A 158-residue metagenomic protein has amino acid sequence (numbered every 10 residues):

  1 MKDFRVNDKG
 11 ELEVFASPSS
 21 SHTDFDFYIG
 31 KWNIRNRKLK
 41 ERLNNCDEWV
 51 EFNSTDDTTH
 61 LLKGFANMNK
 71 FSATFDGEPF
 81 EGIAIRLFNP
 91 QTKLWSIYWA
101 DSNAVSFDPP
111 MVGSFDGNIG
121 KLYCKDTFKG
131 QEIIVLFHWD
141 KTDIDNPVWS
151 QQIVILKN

Functional and structural regions predicted by a protein language model:
M1-W49, D57: Amphipathic/hydrophobic helical signal segments and adjacent flexible N-terminal regions that mediate secretion
F25-Y28, I34-N44, F88-P90, N146-N158: Short beta-strand segments and strand-loop junctions that repeat across beta-rich extracellular domains
N45-P79: N-terminal leader/targeting helix
N53-T59, A73, G82-L87, P109-G113 (+3 more regions): Hydrophobic/aromatic beta-strand elements that line small-molecule binding cavities or substrate pockets in beta-rich
L62-K63, D143-D145: Residue-level recognition of beta-strand termini and adjacent short loop/turns
N69-T74, I97-A100, L122-T127, Q151-I153: Short beta-strand segments that buttress and anchor functional surface loops
A73-P109: Helix-adjacent hinge/juxtasegments
S102-F128: An exposed acidic His-Trp-rich patch
